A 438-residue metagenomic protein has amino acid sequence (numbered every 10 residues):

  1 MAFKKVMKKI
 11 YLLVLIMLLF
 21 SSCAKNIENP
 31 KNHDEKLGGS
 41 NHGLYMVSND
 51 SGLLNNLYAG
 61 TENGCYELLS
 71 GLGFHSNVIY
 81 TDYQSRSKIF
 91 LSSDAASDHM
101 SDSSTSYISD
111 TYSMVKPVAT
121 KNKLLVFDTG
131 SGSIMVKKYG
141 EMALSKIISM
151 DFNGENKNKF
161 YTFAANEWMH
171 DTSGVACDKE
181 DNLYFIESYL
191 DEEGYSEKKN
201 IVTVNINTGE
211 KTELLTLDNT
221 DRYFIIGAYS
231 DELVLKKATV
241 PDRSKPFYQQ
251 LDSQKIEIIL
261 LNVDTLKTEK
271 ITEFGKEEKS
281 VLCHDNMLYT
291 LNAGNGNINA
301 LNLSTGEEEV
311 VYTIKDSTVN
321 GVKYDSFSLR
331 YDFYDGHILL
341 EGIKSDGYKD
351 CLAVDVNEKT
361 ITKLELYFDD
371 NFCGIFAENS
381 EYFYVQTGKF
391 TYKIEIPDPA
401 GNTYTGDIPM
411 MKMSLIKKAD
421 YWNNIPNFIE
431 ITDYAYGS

Functional and structural regions predicted by a protein language model:
M1-M7: N-terminal secretory signal peptides that target proteins for export/translocation
K8-L13: Sec-dependent signal peptide recognition, specifically the positively charged N-region followed immediately by
L19-S22: C-terminal motif of bacterial Sec signal peptides marking the signal peptidase cleavage site
A24-N49, G73-D102, V136-A164, G194-L217 (+4 more regions): Surface-exposed loop/turn elements that mediate protein-protein interactions on large endomembrane-trafficking
G38-V78, S97-A119, D128: Beta-strand-rich domains and repeat architectures in extracellular enzymes and scaffolds, especially beta-propellers
S51-G60, S101-V118, N166-D178, N219-S230 (+4 more regions): Repeated scaffold domains used in trafficking and secretory/extracellular systems, primarily beta-propellers
Y66-L69, L125-D128, Y184-E187, V234-K237 (+3 more regions): Residue position within the beta-strands of beta-propeller blades
Y324-D350: Loop/turn-rich, solvent-exposed surfaces of beta-rich toroidal or solenoidal domains
